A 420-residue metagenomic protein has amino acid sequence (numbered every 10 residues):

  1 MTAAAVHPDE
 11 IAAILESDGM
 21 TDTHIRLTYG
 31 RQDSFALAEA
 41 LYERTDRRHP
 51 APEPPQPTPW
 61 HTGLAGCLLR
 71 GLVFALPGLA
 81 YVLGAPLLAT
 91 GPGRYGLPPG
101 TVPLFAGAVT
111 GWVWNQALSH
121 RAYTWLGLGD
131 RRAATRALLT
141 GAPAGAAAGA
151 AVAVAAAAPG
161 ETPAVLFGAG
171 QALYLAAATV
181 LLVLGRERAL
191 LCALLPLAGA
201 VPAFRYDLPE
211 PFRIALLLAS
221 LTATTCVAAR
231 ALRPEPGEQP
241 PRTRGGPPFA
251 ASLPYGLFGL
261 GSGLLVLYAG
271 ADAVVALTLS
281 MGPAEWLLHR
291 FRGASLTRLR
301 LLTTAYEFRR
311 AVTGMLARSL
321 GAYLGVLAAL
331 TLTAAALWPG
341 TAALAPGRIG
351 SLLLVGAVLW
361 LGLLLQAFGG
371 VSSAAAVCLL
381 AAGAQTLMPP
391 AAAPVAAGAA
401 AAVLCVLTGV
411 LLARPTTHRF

Functional and structural regions predicted by a protein language model:
M1-A65: Soluble N-terminal domains of membrane-associated systems
T21-T23, T124-A133, L301-A305: Juxtamembrane helix-boundary/capping and inter-helix hinge elements in multi-pass membrane proteins
T58-P202: Core alpha-helical transmembrane segments of integral membrane proteins
P92-L97, Y206-L208, G270-A271: Membrane-interface segments at the starts/ends of alpha-helical transmembrane spans
G185, A203-Y206, C226-V227: Hydrophobic/aromatic interaction determinants used to assemble and anchor large protein complexes
L208-F420: Hydrophobic multi-pass inner-membrane translocation pores used for secretion and envelope-lipid/glycan export
